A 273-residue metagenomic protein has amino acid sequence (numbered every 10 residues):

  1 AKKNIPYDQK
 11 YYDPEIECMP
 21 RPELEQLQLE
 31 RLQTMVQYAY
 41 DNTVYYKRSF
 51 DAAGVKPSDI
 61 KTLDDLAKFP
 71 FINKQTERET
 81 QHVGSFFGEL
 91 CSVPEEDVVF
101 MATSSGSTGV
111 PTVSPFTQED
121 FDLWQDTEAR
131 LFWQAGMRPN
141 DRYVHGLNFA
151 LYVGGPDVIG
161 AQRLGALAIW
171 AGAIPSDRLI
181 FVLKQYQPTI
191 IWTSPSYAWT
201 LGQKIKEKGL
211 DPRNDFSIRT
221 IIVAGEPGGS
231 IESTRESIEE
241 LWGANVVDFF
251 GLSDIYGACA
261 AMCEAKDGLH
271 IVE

Functional and structural regions predicted by a protein language model:
A1-E23, L27-Y38, V44, L164-E273: Active-site glycine/GP-rich loop and adjacent strand/helix microenvironment that borders small-molecule binding pockets
A1-T103, G109-D126, W133-Q134: Nucleotide 5′-phosphate-binding alpha/beta core
Y46, M101, E128, D157-V158 (+2 more regions): Generic structural marker for isolated residues within well-ordered, non-membrane alpha-helices of soluble domains
A67, Q125-R142, S176-P188: Conserved ATP-dependent adenylate/AMP-binding module captured primarily in the ANL superfamily
V98, F121, N148-A150, S196: Short glycine-enriched loops at secondary-structure junctions
G106-V113, P139, Q162-R163: Gly-rich Lys/Arg/Thr-decorated short loops/hinges at beta-loop-alpha junctions or inter-strand turns that position
D120-F121, L147, L167-A171: Short, flexible loop segments at the rims of nucleotide/cofactor-binding pockets, characterized by
A129-A166: Conserved AMP-binding loop of ANL adenylate-forming enzymes
